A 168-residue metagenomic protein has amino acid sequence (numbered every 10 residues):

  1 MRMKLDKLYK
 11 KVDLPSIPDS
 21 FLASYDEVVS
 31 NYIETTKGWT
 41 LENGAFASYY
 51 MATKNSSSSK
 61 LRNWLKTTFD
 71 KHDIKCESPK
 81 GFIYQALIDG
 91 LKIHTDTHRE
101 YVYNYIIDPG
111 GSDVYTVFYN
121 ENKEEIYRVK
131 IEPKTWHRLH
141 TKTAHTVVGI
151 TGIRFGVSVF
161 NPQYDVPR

Functional and structural regions predicted by a protein language model:
M1-C76: Non-heme Fe(II)/2-oxoglutarate
K4, Y9-D13, D96, H140 (+1 more regions): Small/flexible residues
S16, I107-P109, N161-Q163: Non-catalytic surface loops within mature trypsin-like serine protease
T40, F46, I83, T151-R154 (+1 more regions): Compositionally biased, intrinsically disordered low-complexity regions
C76-R138: Catalytic core of non-heme Fe(II) oxygenases with the double-stranded beta-helix
F118-R168: Catalytic core of Fe(II)/2-oxoglutarate
